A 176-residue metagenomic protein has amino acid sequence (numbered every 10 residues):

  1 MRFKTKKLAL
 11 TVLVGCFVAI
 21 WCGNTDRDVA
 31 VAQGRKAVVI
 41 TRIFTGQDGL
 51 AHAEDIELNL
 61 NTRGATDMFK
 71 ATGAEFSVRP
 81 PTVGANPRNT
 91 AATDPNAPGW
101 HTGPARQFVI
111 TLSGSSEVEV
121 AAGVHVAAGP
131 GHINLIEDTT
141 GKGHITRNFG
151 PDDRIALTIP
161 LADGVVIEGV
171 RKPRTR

Functional and structural regions predicted by a protein language model:
R2-V12: Bacterial N-terminal signal peptides that target proteins for export
T11-I20: Bacterial N-terminal signal peptides
V29-T45: Short acidic, Pro/Gly- and aromatic-enriched capping/linker segments at domain boundaries
Q47-P98, R154: A short glycine-rich, His/Asp/Glu-containing loop-to-beta-strand
H101-V118: Short, conserved beta-strand element in jelly-roll/cupin
A121-D138: Short acidic-glycine-tyrosine-enriched beta hairpin
N134-T139, I145, F149-V166: A short hydrophobic beta-strand segment most commonly corresponding to one strand of the jelly-roll/cupin
G164-R176: Glycine- and charge-enriched low-complexity intrinsically disordered segments
